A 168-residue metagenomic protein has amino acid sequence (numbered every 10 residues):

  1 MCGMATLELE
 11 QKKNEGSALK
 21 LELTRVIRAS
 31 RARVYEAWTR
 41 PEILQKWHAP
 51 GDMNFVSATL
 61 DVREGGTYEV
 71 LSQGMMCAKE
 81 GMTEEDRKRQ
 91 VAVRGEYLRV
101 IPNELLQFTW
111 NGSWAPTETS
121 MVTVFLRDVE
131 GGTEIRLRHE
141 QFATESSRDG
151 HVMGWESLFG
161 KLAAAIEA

Functional and structural regions predicted by a protein language model:
M1-F55, T59: Hydrophobic ligand-binding cavity/cleft-lining segments
G3-T6, E69-C77, N103, T109-N111 (+1 more regions): Generic short beta-strand segments
L9-Q11, E80-D86, G112: Short, P/G- and charge-enriched loop/turn segments at secondary-structure junctions
E15-S17, V62, E85-V91, A115-E118 (+1 more regions): A generic structural micro-feature
A18-T24, R31, M53-F55, T67 (+4 more regions): Intrinsic-disorder/low-complexity, polar/charged segments enriched in Ser/Thr/Lys/Arg/Asp/Glu/Gln
E22-L23, E42-Q90: Short beta-edge strand/loop motif at the mouth of beta-sheet-based domains
E96-R99, L105-E156: Beta-strand/loop substructures that line and gate deep hydrophobic ligand-binding cavities in soluble
F159-E167: Short amphipathic alpha-helical signal-transduction/dimerization elements
